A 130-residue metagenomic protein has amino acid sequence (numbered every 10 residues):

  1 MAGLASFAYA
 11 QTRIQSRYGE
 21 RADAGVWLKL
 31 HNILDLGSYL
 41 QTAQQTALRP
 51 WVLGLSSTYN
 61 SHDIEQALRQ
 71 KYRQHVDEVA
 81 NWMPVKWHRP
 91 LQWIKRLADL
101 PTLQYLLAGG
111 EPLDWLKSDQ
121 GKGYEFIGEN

Functional and structural regions predicted by a protein language model:
M1-N130: N-terminal domain-start signal
